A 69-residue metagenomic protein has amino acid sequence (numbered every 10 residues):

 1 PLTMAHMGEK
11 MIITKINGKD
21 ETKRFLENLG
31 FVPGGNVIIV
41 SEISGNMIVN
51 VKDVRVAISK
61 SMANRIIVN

Functional and structural regions predicted by a protein language model:
P1-M4, I12-K15, I58: Ubiquitin-like/PB1-type beta-grasp interaction modules and other compact soluble beta-rich domains
G18: Short, conserved catalytic or interaction motifs in soluble domains
E21-F25: Short alpha-helix capping/helix-loop boundary micro-motifs
V40-N69: C-terminal structural segments of small proteins and small subunits
